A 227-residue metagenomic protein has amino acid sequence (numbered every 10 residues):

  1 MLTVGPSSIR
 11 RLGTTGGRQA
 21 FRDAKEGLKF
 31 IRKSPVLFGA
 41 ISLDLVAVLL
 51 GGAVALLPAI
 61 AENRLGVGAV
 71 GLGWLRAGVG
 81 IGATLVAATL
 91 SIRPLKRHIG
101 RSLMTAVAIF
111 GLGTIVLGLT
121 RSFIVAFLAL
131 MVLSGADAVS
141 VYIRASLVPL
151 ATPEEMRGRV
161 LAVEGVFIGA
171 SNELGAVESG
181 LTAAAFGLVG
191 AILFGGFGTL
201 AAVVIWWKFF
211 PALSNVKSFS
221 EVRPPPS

Functional and structural regions predicted by a protein language model:
M1-R11, I205-F210: C-terminal membrane-cytosol helix-exit motif in multi-pass small-molecule transporters
S8-R10, A55, S91: Active-site/binding-pocket entry motifs
L12-G13, G17-Q19: Conserved aromatic/hydrophobic "specificity hotspots" at molecular recognition or selectivity sites
Q19, D23-K25, R32, A40 (+1 more regions): C-terminal transmembrane bundle of multi-pass solute transporters/carriers
K29-G52, M131: Pair of pore-lining "gating" transmembrane helices in MFS-fold secondary transporters
